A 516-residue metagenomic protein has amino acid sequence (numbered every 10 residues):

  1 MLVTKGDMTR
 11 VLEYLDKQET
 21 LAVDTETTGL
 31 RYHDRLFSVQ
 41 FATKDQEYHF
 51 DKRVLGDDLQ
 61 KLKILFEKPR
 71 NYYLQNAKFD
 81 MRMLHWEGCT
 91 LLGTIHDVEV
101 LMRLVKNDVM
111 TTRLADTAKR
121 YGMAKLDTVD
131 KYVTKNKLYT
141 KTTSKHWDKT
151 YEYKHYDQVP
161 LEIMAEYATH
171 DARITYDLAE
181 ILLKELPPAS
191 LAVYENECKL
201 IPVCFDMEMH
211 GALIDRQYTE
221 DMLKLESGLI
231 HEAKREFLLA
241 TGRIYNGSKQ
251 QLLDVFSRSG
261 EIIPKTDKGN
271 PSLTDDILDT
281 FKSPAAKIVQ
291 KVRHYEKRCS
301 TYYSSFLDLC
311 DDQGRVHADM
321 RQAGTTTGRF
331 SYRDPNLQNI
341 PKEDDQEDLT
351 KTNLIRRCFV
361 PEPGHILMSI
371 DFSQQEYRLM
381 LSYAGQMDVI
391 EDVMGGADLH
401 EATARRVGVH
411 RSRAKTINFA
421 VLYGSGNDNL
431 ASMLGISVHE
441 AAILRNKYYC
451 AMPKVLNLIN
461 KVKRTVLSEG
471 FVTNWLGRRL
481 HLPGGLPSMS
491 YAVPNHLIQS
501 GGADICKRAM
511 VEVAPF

Functional and structural regions predicted by a protein language model:
M1-M8, T25-E26, H33, T128-K351 (+7 more regions): Conserved "right-hand" nucleotidyltransferase catalytic core of DNA-directed polymerases
L2-V3, R31-L183, G269, L273 (+1 more regions): Active-site-proximal helix-loop-helix substrate-binding element of RNase H-like nuclease domains
K5-E19, K63-E67, K351-I366, P515-F516: A short acidic-Thr-Gly-centered motif at the start of a beta-strand
L15-S38: Gly/Thr-rich phosphate-binding beta-strand-loop-beta motif of the actin/hexokinase/Hsp70
L21-V23, L74, I95-H96, L367-D371: Short hydrophobic beta-strand that contains or immediately precedes a catalytic carboxylate
Q40-D45, R53, D319-V409: Function-dense linear segments that define catalytic or interfacial modules in macromolecule-processing proteins
T94-E99, Y194-C198, R411-A420: Alpha-helical scaffolds flanking conserved acidic
M209, I262-P264, K282, H317 (+1 more regions): Conserved catalytic core of nucleic-acid polymerases
